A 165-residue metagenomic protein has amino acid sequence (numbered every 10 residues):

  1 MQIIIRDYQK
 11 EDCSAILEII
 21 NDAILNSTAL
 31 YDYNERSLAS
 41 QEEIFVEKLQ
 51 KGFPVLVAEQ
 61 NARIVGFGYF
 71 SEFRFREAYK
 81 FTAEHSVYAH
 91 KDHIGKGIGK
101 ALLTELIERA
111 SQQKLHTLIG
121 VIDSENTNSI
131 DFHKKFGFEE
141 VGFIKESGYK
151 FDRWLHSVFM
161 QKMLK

Functional and structural regions predicted by a protein language model:
I3-E18: A short beta-loop-alpha structural element at the N-terminal edge of CoA-dependent acyl/N-acetyltransferase catalytic
D7, R36-D92, L103-T104, M163-L164: Acetyl-CoA-dependent GNAT
L17-V46: Conserved GNAT-fold acetyl-CoA-binding loop/helix
E72, E77, I119-I122, K134 (+1 more regions): Conserved catalytic-core motifs of GNAT/GCN5-like acyltransferases
I94, G120-I130: Conserved beta-strand-loop-alpha-helix junction that forms the acyl-donor binding cleft
G95-E108, D131-K135: Conserved acetyl-CoA-binding loop-helix of GNAT-fold acetyltransferases
A110-I122: Conserved GNAT acetyl-CoA-binding A-motif
